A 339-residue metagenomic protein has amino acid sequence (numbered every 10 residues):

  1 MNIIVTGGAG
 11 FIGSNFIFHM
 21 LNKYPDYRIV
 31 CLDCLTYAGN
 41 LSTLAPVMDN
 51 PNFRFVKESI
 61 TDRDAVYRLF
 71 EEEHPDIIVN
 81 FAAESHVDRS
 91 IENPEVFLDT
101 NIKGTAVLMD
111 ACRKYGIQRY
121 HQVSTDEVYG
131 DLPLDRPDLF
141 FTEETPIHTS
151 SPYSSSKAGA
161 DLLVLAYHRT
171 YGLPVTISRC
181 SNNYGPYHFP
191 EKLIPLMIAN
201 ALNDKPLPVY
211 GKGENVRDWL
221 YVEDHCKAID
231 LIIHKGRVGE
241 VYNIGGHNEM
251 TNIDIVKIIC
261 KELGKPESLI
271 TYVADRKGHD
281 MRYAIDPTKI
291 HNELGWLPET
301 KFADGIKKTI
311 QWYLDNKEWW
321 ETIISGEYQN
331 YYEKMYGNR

Functional and structural regions predicted by a protein language model:
M1-N183, K308, Y313-N316, T322-R339: N-terminal Rossmann-like NAD(P)+-binding domain of SDR-like oxidoreductases, especially those catalyzing
I12, A38-G39, D64, H188 (+2 more regions): Residues that form or flank phosphate/diphosphate-binding pockets in enzymes that use nucleotide phosphates
I29, E58, P195, A201-R339: C-terminal substrate-binding subdomain of Rossmann-fold SDR/epimerase-dehydratase oxidoreductases
L35, N182-G185, N215-V216, R276-K277: Short histidine/acidic/glycine/proline-rich micro-motifs that form metal- and phosphate-coordinating active-site loops
V47, D135-R136, P190-I198, A274: A glycine/serine/threonine-rich, flexible loop-to-helix segment that serves as the NAD(P) cofactor-binding "lid"
A65, V96, K103, P146 (+4 more regions): Residue-level recognition of oxygen-bearing side chains
P137, T149-S156, P186, P190-I194 (+1 more regions): The catalytic Tyr-centered alpha-helix of NAD(P)H-dependent dehydrogenases
G159, L163, Y167, M197 (+2 more regions): Hydrophobic alpha-helix immediately C-terminal to the catalytic Tyr-X-X-X-Lys motif of short-chain
